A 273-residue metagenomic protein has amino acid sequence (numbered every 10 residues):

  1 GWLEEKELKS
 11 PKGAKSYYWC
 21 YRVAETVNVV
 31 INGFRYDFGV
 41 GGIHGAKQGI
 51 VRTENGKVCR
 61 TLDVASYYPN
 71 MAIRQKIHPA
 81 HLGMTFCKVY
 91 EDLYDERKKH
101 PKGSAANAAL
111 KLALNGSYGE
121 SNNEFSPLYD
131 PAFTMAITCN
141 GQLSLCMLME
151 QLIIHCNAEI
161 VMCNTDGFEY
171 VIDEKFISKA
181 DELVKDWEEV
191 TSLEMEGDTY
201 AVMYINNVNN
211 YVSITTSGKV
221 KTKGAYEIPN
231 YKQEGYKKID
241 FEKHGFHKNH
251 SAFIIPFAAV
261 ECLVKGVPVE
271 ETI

Functional and structural regions predicted by a protein language model:
G1-I273: Conserved acidic
